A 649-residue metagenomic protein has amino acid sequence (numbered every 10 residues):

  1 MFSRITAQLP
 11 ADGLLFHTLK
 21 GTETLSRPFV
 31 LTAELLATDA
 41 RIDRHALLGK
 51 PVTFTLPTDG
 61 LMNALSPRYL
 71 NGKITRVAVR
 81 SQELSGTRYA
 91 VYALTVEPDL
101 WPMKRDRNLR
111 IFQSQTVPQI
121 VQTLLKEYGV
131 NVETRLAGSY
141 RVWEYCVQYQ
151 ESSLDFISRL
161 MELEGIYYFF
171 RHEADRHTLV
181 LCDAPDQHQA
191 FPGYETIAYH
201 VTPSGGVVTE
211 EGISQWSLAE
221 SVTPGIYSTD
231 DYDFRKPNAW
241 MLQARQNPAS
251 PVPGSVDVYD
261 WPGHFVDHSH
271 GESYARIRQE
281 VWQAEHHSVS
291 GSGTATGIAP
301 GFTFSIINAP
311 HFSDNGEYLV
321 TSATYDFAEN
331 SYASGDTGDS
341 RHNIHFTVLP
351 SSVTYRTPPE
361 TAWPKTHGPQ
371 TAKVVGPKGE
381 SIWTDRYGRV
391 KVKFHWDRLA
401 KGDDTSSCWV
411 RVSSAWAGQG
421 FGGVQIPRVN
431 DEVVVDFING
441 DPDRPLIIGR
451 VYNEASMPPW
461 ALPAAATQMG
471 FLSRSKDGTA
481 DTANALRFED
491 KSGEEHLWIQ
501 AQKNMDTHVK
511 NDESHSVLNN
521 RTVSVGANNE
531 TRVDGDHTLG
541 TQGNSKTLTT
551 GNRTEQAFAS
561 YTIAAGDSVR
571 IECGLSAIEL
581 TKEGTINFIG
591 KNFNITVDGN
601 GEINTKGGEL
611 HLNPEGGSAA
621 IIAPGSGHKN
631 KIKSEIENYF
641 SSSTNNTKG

Functional and structural regions predicted by a protein language model:
M1-L15, L19, G212, H367-K373: Polar/acidic, low-complexity leader/linker segments enriched in S/T/G and N/D
T32-I42, Q283-T294, P359, W416-G422: Short alpha-helix capping/helix-loop boundary micro-motifs
R44-A137, V142-C146, S158, R171 (+2 more regions): Surface-exposed cap/loop segments at beta↔alpha junctions
F54-T55, S305-I307, E432-D436: A generic structural signal for residues embedded in beta-strands
G60-L70, F312-T321, N330, G440-R450: Short, Lys/Arg- and Gly-enriched loop/turn segments at beta-strand edges
M62, Q115-V132, G138, C146-S352: Extended, domain-scale alpha-helical bundle/helix-rich regions
A78-V96, D326-F346, I382-Y387, R444 (+1 more regions): Short, solvent-exposed secondary-structure boundary/capping segments
F170, V180-C182, T366-K606, L610-P614 (+2 more regions): Structural signature for extended repeat/solenoid scaffolds and their inter-repeat hinge/linker regions, spanning
